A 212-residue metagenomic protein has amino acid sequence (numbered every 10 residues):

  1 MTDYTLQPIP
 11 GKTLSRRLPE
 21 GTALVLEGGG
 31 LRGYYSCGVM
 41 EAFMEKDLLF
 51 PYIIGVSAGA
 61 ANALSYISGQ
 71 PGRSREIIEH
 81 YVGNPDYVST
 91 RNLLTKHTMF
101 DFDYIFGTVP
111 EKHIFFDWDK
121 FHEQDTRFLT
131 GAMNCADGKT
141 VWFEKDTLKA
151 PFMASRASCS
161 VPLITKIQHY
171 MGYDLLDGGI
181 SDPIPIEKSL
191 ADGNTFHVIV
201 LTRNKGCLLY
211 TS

Functional and structural regions predicted by a protein language model:
M1-V56, L64-S212: Patatin-like phospholipase
